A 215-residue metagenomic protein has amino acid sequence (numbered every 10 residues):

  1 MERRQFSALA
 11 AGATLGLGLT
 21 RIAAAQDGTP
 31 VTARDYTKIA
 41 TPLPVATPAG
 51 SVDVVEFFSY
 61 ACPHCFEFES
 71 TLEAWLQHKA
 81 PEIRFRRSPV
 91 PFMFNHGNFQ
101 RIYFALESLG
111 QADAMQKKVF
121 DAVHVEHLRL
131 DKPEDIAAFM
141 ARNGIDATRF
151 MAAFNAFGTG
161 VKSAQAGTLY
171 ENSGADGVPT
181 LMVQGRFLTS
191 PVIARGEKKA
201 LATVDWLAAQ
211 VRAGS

Functional and structural regions predicted by a protein language model:
E2-F94, G167, A209-S215: Extracytoplasmic thiol/disulfide redox context detector
Q5, R142-S215: C-terminal cap of thioredoxin/glutaredoxin-like
D53-E56, E67, T71, G97-R101 (+7 more regions): Extracytoplasmic/secreted proteins, especially bacterial periplasmic and envelope-associated proteins
A61, L76-K79, L106-G110, V123-H127 (+5 more regions): Sec/Tat-exported extracytoplasmic proteins
A61-H64, P91-N95, A122-V125, T159 (+1 more regions): Solvent-exposed loop/turn segments at secondary-structure junctions within structured extracellular/periplasmic domains
H78-L109, D113-A141: Structural microenvironment flanking redox-active thiols in thiol-disulfide oxidoreductases
